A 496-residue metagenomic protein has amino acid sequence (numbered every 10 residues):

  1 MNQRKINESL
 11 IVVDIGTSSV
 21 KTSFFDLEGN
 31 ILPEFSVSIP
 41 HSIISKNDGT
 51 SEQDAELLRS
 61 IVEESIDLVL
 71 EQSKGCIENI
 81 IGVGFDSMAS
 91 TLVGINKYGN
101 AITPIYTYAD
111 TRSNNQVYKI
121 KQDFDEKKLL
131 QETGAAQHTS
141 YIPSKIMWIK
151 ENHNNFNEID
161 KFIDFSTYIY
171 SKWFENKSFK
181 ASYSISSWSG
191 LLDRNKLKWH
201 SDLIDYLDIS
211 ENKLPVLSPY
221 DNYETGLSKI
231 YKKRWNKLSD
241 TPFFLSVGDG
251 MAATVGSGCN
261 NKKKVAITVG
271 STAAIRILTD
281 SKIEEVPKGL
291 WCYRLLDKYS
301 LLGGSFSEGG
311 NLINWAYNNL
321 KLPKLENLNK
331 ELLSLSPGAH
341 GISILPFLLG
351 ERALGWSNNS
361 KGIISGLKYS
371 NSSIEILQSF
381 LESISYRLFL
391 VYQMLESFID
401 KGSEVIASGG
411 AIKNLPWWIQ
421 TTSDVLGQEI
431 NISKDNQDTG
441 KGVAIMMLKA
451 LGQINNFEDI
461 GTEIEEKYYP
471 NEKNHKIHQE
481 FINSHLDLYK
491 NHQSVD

Functional and structural regions predicted by a protein language model:
M1-T103, K119, Q131, E158 (+4 more regions): N-terminal glycine/serine-rich phosphate-binding loop of ATP-dependent small-molecule kinases, especially carbohydrate
N2-R4, I11-V12, N114, K121-G134 (+4 more regions): Active-site core segments that coordinate phosphate-bearing ligands/cofactors across diverse enzyme families
V37-H41, P219, P470: Active-site donor-binding loop signature of nucleotide-sugar glycosyltransferases
H41-S45, S182-I185, C292-Y293: Short glycine/proline- and charge-enriched loop/turn segments that cap or connect secondary-structure elements
E71-T107, A136-S140, Y170-D193, V216-P219 (+1 more regions): Short beta-strand-loop/turn "lid" adjacent to the catalytic site in phosphate-handling enzymes
C76-N79, S210-K213, K401: Short loop/turn motifs at secondary-structure junctions
D110: Carbohydrate-associated surface elements
L207-P219: A conserved helix-loop-beta module that forms one wall/lid of the active-site cleft in ATP-utilizing catalytic domains
